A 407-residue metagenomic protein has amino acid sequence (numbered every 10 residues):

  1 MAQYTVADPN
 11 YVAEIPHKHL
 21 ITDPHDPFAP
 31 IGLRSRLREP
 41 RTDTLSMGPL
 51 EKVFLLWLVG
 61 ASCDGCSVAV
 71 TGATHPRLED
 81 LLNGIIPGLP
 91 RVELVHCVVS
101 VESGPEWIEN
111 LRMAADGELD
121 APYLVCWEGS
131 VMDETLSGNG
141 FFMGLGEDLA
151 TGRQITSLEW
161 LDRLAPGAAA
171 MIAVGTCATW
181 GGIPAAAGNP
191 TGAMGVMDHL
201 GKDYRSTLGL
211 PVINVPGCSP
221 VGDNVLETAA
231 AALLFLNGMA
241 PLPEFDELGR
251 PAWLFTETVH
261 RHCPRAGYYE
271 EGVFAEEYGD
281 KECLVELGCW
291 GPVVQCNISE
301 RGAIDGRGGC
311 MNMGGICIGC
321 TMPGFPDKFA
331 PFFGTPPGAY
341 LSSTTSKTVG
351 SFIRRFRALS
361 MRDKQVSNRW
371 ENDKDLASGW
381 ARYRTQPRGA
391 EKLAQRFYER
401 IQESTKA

Functional and structural regions predicted by a protein language model:
M1-L111, A115-C126, G209-V212, A230-A407: Iron-sulfur (Fe-S) cluster-binding modules
L56, A170-G175, I213-V215: Hydrophobic/aromatic beta-strand patches that form the interior of the parallel beta-sheet core in alpha/beta enzyme
S62, V131-E134, C177-W180, P220: Solvent-exposed loop/turn segments at secondary-structure junctions within structured extracellular/periplasmic domains
G72-R77, F142-D148, A186-H199: A glycine- and small-aliphatic-rich helix-loop capping segment at beta-alpha/alpha-beta transitions that lines
E118-A165, G182-A185: Cofactor-cradling patches in redox/metallo enzymes
W160-A170, R205-P211: A structural motif corresponding to the C-terminal end of an alpha-helix and its immediate exit/capping segment
C177, G181-L208, I213, G217: Class I SAM-dependent methyltransferase SAM-binding "motif I" and its flanking Rossmann-like core
